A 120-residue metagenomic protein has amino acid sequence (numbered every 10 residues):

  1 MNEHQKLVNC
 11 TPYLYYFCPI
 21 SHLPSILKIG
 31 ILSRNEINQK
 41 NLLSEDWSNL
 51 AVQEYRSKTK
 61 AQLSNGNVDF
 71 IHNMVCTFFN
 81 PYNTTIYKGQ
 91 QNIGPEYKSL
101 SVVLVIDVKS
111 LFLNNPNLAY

Functional and structural regions predicted by a protein language model:
M1-C76, N83-Y120: Active-site-proximal loop/hinge segments that shape catalytic or ion-binding/gating pockets
